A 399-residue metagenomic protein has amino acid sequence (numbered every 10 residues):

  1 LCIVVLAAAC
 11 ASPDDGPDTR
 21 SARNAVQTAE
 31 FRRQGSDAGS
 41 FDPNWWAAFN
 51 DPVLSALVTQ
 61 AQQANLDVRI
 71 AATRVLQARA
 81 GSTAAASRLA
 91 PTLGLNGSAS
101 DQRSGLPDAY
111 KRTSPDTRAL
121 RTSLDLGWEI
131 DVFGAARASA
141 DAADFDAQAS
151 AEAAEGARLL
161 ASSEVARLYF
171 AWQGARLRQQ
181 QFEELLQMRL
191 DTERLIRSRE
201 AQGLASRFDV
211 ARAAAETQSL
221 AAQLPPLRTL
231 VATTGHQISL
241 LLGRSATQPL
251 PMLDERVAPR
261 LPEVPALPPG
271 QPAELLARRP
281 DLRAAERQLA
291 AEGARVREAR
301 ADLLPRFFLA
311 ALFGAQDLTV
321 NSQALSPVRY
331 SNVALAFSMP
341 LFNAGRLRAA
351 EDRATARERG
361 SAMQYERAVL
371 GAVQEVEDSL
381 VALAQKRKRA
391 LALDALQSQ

Functional and structural regions predicted by a protein language model:
C2-Q63, L120, D144, R228-A277 (+3 more regions): Terminal intrinsically disordered/low-complexity segments used for targeting and assembly
N44, N50-V53, L57, A72 (+5 more regions): Small/polar-residue-enriched beta-strand and adjacent coil segments characteristic of outer-membrane beta-barrel
I70-A85, A157, A161-E193, S198 (+5 more regions): Amphipathic alpha-helical coiled-coil segments
S206-F208: Short terminal targeting/anchoring segments
L220-R228: Amphipathic alpha-helical coiled-coil segments
